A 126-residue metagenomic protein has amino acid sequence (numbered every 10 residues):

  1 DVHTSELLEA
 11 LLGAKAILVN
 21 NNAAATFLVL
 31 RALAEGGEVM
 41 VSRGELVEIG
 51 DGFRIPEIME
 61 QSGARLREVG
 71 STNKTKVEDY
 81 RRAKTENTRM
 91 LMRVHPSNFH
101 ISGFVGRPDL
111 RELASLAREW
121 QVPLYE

Functional and structural regions predicted by a protein language model:
D1-E126: Conserved PLP-enzyme active-site core in the AAT-like
